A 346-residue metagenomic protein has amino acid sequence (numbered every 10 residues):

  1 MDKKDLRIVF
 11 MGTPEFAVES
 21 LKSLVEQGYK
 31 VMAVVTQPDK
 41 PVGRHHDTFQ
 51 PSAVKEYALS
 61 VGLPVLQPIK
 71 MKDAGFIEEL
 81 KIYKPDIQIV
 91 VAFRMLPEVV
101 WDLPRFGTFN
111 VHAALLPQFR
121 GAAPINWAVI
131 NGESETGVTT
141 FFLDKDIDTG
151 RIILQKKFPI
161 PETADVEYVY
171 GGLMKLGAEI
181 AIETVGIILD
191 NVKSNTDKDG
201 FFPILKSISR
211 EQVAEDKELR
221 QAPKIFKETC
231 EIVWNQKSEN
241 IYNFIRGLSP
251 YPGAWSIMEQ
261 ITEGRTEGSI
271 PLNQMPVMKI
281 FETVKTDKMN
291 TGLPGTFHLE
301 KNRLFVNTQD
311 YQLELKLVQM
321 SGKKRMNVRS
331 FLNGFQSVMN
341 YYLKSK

Functional and structural regions predicted by a protein language model:
M1-H45: N-terminal Rossmann-like dinucleotide-binding module
K4, L173, T229: Surface-exposed, charge/polar-rich loops and edge strands
R7-V9, K30-V35, P64-Y83, Q88 (+2 more regions): Internal alpha/beta domain cores that form substrate/cofactor-binding pockets in large enzymes and binding proteins
G12, V34, A58, Q88 (+7 more regions): A residue-level signal for conserved active-site and pocket-lining positions in enzyme catalytic cores
Q27, I87-L219: Donor/substrate-binding cores of folate-linked one-carbon enzymes
D39-V61: N-terminal beta-loop-helix "entrance" segment that forms/cooperates in small-molecule cofactor or anionic ligand
A58-G62, E133, S249: A generic structural signal for well-ordered alpha-helical segments
Q212-K346: Internal anion-binding site segments
